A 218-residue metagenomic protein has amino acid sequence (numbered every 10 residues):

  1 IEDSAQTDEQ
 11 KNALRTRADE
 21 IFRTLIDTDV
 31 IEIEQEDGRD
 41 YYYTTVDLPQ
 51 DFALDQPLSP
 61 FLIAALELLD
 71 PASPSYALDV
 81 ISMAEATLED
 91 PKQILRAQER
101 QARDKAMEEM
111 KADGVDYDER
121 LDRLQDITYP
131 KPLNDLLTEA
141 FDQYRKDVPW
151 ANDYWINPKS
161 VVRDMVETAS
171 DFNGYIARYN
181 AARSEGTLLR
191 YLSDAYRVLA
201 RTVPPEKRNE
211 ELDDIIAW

Functional and structural regions predicted by a protein language model:
I1-W218: Non-catalytic terminal extensions of ATP-dependent helicases
